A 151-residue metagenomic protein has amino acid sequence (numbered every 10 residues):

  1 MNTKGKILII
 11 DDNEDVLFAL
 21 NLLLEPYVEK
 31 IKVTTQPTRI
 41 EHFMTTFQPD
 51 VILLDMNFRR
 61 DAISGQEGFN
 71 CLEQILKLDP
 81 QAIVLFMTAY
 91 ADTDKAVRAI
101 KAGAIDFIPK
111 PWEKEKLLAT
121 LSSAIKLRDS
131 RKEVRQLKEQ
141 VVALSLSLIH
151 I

Functional and structural regions predicted by a protein language model:
M1-L8, K32: Non-catalytic signal-transmission and effector/linker regions of two-component phosphorelay proteins
E14-V33: Two-component/phosphorelay signaling modules centered on CheY-like receiver
V33-V51: Acidic, metal-coordinating helix/loop segments flanking the phosphotransfer/catalytic sites of two-component signaling
H42, N57, D61-P80: Short amphipathic alpha-helix used as the core "switch/output" element in two-component signaling
D92-D94, W112-S122: C-terminal output helix
I149-I151: Conserved small/polar residues in nucleotide/adenosyl-binding loops
